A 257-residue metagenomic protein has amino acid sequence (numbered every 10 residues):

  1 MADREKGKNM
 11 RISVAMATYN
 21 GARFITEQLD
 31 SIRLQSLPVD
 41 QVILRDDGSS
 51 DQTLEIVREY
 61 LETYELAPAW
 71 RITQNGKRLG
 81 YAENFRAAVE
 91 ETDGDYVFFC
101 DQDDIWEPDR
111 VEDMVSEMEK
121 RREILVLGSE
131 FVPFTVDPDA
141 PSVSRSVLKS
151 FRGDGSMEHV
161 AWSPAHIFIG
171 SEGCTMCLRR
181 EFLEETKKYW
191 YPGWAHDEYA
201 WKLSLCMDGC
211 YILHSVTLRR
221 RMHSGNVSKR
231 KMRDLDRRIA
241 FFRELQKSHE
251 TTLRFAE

Functional and structural regions predicted by a protein language model:
D3-R233: Nucleotide-sugar donor-binding/catalytic module of glycosyltransferases that assemble extracellular/cell-envelope
C177, R233-E257: C-terminal, non-catalytic tails of nucleotide-sugar-dependent glycosyltransferases
